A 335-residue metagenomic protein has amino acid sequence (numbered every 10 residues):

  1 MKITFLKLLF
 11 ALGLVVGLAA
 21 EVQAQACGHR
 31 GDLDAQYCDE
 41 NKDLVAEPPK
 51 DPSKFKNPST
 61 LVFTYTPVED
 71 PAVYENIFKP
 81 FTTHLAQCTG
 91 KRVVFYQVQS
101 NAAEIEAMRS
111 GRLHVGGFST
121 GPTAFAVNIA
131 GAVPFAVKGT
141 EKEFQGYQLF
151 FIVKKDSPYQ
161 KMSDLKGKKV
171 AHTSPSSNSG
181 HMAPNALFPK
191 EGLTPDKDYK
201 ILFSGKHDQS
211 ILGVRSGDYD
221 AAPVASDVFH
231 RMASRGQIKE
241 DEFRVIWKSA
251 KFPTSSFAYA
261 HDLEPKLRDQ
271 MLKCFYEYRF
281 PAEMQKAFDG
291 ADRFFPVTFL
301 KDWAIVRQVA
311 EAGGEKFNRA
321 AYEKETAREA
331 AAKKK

Functional and structural regions predicted by a protein language model:
K7-A19: Bacterial N-terminal signal peptides
V22-A103, Q285-K335: N-terminal hydrophobic or amphipathic helices and topogenic motifs
F63-A86, G121, F144-L212, Y219 (+1 more regions): Bilobed "Venus flytrap"/periplasmic-binding protein-like clamshell domains and structurally analogous long
T66-P67, E141-F150, Q237-F275, Q285 (+1 more regions): Periplasmic-binding protein-like
R92-Q99, K197-K206, R244-W247: Short beta-strand-to-loop elements that line the ligand-binding cleft of bilobed periplasmic-binding protein-like
A102-G116, I129, S163, H207-D227: Short helices/loops that flank or line small-molecule/ion binding pockets
E106-D164: Acidic, polar ligand-binding/catalytic clefts
A126-K138, M232-I246: Ligand-binding "clamshell"
